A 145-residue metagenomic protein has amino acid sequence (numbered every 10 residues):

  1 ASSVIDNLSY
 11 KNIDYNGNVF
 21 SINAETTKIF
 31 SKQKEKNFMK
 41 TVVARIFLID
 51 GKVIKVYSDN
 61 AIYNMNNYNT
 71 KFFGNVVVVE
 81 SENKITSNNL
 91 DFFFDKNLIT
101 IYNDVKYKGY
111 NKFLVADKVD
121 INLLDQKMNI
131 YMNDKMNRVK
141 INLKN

Functional and structural regions predicted by a protein language model:
A1-N145: Mature-chain termini and adjacent capping regions
